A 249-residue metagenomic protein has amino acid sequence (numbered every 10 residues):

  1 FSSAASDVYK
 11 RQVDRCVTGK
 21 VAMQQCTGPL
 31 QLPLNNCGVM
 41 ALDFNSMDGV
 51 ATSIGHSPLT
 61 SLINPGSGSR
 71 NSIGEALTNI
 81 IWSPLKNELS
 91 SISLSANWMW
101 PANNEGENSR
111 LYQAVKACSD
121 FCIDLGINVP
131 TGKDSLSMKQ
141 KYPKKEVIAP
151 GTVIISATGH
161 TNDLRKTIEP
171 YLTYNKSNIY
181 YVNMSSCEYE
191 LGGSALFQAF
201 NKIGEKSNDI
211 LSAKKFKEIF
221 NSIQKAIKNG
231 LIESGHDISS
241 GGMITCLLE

Functional and structural regions predicted by a protein language model:
F1-A5, Y9: Single conserved hydrophobic/aromatic residue that forms the stacking wall/gate of nucleotide- or nucleobase-binding
A4, E75, A117, N221-S222 (+1 more regions): Short Gly/charged-rich anion-binding patches and loops
A4, E88-S90, L231: Short loop/turn motifs at secondary-structure junctions
D7, G106-S109, K214-K217, N221: Generic alpha-helical secondary structure signal
K10-C187, A195-E205: Glycine-rich phosphate/pyrophosphate-binding loop regions near the starts of catalytic domains
I203-E249: Active-site-proximal betaalpha loop/short-helix elements that scaffold phosphoryl/nucleotidyl transfer chemistry
